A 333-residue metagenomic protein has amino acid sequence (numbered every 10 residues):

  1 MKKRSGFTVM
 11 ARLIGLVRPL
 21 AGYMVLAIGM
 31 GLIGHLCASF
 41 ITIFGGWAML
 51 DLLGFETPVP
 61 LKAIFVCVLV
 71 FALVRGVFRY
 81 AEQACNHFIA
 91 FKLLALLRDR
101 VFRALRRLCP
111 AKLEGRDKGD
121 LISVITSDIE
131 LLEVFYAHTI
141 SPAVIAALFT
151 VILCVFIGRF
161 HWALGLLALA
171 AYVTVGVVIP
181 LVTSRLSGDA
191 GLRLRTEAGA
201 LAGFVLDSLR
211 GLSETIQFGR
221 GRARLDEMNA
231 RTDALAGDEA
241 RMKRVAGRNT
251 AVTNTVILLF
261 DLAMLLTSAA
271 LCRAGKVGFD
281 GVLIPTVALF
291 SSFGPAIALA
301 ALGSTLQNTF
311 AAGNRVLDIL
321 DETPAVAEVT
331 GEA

Functional and structural regions predicted by a protein language model:
M1-A38, T57-I64, E82-N86, A90 (+6 more regions): Membrane-integrated ABC transporters
G6, G29, A38-G46, L50 (+15 more regions): Juxtamembrane helix-loop junctions of ABC transporter transmembrane domains
I14-G22, R107-L113, S127-Y136, I140 (+9 more regions): An intracellular "coupling" helix at the cytosolic face of ABC transporter transmembrane type-1 domains
R18-F78, G158-A163, K276-F279: Transmembrane helix-loop-helix hairpins at lipid-water interfaces of multipass membrane proteins, especially the type-1
P19, Y23-G34, H138-R193, L266-G278: Transmembrane helices of ABC transporter permease
L32-F40, A72-Y80, F135, T139-V151 (+5 more regions): Hydrophobic alpha-helical transmembrane bundles that constitute the permease/transmembrane domains of multi-pass
D51-V66, F156-A170, V245-N314, I319-L320: Helix-loop-helix
L320-A333: Primarily ABC-family ATPase nucleotide-binding module
